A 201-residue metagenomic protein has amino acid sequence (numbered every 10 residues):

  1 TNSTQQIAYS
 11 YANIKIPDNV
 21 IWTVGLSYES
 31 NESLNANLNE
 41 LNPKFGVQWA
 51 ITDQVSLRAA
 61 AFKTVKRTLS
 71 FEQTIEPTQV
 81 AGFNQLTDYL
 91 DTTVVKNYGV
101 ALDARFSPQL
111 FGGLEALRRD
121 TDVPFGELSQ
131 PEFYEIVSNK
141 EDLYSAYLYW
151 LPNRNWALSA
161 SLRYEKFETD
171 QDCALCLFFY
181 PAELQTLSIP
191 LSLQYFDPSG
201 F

Functional and structural regions predicted by a protein language model:
T1, V24-S30, F45, L57-K63 (+2 more regions): Transmembrane beta-barrel strands of outer-membrane/channel proteins
T1-I21, F179-A182, Y195: Outer-membrane beta-barrel transmembrane domain signature of Gram-negative proteins, especially the mid-to-C-terminal
S3-Q5, L34-E40, A50, Y89-V95 (+5 more regions): Transmembrane beta-barrel outer-membrane domains
T4-S10, L26-Y28, L41-F45, K96-V100 (+4 more regions): Hydrophobic, lipid-facing positions within transmembrane beta-strands of outer-membrane proteins
N13-K15, Y28, N39, V47-W49 (+6 more regions): Residue-level signature of outer-membrane beta-barrel architecture
D18-V24, W49, D53-A59, P108-L114 (+2 more regions): Repeated loop/turn-to-beta-strand initiation elements of outer-membrane beta-barrel proteins
E32-N37, L41, W49, D53-Y98 (+3 more regions): Surface-exposed extracellular loop regions of Gram-negative outer-membrane beta-barrel proteins, predominantly
G112-F125, Y134-F201: Gram-negative outer-membrane beta-barrel transporters
